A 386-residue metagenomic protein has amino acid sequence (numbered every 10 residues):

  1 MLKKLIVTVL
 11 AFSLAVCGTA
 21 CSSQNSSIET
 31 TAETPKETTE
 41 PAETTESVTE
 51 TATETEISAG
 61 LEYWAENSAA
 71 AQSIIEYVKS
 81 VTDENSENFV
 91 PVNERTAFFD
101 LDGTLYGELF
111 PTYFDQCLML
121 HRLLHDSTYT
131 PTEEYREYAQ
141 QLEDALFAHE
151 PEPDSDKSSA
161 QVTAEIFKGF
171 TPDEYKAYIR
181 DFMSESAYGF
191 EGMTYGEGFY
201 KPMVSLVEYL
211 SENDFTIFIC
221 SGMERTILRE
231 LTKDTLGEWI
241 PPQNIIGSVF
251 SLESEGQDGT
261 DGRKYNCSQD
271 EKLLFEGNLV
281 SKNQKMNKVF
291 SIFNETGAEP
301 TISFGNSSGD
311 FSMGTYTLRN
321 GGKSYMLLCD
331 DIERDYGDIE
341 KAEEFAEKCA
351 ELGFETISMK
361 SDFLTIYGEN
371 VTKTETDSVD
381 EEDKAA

Functional and structural regions predicted by a protein language model:
L2-Q24: Sec-dependent N-terminal signal peptides of Gram-positive bacterial secreted proteins and lipoproteins
V7, F89-P91, E238: Generic structural signal for beta-strand residues in well-ordered domains
F12, C21-T30, E37-L101, L109-F110 (+2 more regions): Non-catalytic pre-domain segments flanking phosphatase-related domains
T53-A65, K79, E94, A177-F218 (+1 more regions): C-terminal cap/substrate-recognition subdomain and adjoining C-terminal extension of metal-dependent phosphatase-like
S68, G169, M286: Electropositive phosphate-/nucleotide-binding environments in soluble metabolic enzymes
F110-Y113, C117-E197, K201, S205: A metal-dependent, Asp-based hydrolase signature
